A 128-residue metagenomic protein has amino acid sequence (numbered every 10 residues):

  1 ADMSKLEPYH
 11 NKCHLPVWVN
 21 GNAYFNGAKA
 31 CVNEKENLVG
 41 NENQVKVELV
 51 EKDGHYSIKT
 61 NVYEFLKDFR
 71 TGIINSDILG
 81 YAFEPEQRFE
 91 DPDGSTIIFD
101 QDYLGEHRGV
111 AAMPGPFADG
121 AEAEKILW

Functional and structural regions predicted by a protein language model:
D2-W128: Surface beta-loop-beta hairpin patches that serve as ligand-binding interfaces in beta-rich domains
